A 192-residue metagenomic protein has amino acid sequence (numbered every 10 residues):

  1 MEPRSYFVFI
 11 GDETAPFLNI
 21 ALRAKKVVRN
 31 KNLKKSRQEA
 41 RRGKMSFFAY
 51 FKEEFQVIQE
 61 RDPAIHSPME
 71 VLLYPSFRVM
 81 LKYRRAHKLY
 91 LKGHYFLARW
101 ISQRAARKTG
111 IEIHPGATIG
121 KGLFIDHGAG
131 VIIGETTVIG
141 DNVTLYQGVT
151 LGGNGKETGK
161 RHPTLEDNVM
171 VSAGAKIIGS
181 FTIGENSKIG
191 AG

Functional and structural regions predicted by a protein language model:
E2, Y6-T109: Terminal amphipathic alpha-helical/low-complexity segments used for targeting or macromolecular assembly
A106-A191: Structural signal for interior beta-strand "rungs" in well-ordered beta-sheet cores of soluble enzyme domains
